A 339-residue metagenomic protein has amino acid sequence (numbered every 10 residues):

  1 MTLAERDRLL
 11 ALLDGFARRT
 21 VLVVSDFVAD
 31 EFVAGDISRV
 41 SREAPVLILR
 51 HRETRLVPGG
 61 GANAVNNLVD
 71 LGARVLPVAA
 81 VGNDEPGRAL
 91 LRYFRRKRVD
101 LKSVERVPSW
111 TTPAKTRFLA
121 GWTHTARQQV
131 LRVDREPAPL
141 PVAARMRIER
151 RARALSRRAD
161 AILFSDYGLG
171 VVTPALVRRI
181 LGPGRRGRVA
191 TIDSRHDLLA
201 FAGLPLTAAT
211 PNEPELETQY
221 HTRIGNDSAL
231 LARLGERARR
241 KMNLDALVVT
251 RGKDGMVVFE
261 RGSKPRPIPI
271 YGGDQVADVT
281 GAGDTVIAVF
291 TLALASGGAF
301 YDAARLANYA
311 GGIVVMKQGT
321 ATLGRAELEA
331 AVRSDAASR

Functional and structural regions predicted by a protein language model:
M1-G15: Short coil-to-helix leader/linker segments, especially the first N-terminal amphipathic alpha-helix with its helix
L3, R18-V21, A29-L163, T322-R325 (+1 more regions): Conserved N-terminal subdomain of the carbohydrate kinase-like
V23, P77-A79, I192, V249: Structural beta-sheet core signal
F27, Y167, T285: Active-site metal-binding loops of divalent metal-dependent hydrolases
R39-A44, L206-P214, G255-G283, E329-S338: Flexible glycine/proline-rich, aromatic-decorated loop/lid segments
A161, L169-P265: Conserved phosphate/ATP/ADP-binding segment of small-molecule kinases
D245-A246, Y271-D335: Conserved post-catalytic alpha-helical subdomain immediately downstream of the catalytic base and nucleotide-binding
